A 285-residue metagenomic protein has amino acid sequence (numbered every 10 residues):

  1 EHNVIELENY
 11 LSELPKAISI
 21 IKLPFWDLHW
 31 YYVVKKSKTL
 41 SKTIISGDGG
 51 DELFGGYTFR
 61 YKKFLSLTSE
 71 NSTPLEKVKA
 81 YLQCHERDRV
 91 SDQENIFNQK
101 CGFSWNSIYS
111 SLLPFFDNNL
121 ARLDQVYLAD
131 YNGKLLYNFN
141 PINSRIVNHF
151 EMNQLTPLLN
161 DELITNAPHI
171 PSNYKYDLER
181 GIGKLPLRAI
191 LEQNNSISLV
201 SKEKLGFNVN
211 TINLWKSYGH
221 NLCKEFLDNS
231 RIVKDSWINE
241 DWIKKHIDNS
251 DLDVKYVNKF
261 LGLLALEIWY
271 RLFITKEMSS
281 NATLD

Functional and structural regions predicted by a protein language model:
E1-L123, I142-N195, T211-I212, K259 (+1 more regions): ATP-dependent adenylate-handling active sites, centered on carboxylate activation for C-N bond formation
Y131-P141: Core structural elements
S196-D253: PAPS-dependent sulfotransferase catalytic core
I232-D285: Acidic, carboxylate-rich catalytic segments that either coordinate divalent cations
